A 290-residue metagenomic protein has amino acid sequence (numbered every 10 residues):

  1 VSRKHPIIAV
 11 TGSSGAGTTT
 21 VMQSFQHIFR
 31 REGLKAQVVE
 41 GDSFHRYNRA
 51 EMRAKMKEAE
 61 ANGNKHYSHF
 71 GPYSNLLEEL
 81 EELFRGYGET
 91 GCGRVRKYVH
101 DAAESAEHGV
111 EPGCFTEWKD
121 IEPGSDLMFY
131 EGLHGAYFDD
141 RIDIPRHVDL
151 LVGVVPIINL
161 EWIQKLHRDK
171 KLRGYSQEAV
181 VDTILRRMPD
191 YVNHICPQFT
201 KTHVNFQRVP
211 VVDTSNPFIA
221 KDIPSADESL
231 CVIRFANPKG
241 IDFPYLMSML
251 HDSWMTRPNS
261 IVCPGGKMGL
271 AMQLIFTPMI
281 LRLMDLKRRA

Functional and structural regions predicted by a protein language model:
V1-H5: Phosphate-binding P-loop
I8-T11: Short hydrophobic/aromatic beta-strand immediately N-terminal to the Walker A/P-loop
S14: The conserved Walker
T18: Conserved lysine of the Walker
V21-M22: Post-Walker A alpha-helix
L34-E40, F44-A106: Conserved nucleotide-sensing/catalytic segment adjacent to the nucleotide-binding pocket in NTP-handling enzymes
C114-P123, L127, I144, I158-A290: C-terminal accessory "lid"/substrate-recognition subdomains
